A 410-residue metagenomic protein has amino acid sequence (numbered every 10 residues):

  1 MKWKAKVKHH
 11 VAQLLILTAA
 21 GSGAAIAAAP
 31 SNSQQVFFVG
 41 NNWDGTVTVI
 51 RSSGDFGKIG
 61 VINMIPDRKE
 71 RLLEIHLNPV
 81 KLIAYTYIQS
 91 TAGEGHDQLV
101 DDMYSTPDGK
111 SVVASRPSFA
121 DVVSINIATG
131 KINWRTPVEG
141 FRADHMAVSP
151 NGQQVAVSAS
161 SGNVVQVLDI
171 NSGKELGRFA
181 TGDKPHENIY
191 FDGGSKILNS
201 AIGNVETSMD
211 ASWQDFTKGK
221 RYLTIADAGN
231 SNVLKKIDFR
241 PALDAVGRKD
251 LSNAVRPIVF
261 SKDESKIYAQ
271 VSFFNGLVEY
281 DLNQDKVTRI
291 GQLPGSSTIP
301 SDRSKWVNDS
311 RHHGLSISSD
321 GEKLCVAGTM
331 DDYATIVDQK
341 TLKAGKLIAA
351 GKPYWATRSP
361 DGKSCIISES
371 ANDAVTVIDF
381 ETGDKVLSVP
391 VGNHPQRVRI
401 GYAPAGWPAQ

Functional and structural regions predicted by a protein language model:
M1-K2, G177: Accessible peptide chain termini
K2-I26: Gram-negative bacterial Sec-dependent N-terminal signal peptides
A25-Q410: Predominantly soluble domains enriched in secretory-pathway, periplasmic, or organellar proteins
